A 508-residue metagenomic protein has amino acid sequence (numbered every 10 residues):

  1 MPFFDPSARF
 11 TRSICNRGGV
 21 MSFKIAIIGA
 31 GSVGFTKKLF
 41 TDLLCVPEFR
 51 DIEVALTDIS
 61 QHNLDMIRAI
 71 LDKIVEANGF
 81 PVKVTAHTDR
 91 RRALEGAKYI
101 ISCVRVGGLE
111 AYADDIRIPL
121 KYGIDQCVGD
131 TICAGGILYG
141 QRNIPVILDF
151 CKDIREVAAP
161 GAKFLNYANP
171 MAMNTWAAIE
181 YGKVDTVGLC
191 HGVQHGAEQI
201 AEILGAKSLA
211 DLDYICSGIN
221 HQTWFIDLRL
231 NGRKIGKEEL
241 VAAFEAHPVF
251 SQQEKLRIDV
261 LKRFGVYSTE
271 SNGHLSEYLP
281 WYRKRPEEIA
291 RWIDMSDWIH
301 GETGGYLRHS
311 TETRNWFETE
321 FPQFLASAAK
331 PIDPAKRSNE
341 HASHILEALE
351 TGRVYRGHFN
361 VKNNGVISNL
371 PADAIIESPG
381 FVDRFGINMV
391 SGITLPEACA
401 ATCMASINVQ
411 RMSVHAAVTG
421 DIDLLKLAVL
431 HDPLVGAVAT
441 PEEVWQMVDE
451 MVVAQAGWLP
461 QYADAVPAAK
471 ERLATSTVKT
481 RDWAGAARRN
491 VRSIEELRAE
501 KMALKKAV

Functional and structural regions predicted by a protein language model:
F3-V20: Short, Lys/Arg-enriched N-terminal segments with co-localized hydrophobic residues within the first ~10-30 amino acids
I25-V54: N-terminal Rossmann-like dinucleotide-binding module
E48-D72: NAD(P)-binding Rossmann-fold cofactor-contacting core
D72-E76, E156, W176-T186, E202-A206 (+3 more regions): Short, surface-exposed basic-aromatic patches at helix termini and helix-loop junctions that form
K83-G96: Short acidic low-complexity segments
E110-Y181: Rossmann-fold NAD(P)-binding glycine/threonine-rich loop
F150-N231: Internal, well-ordered domain-core segments that constitute the primary functional module of diverse proteins
G205-K505: Long, compositionally biased stretches enriched for glycine and/or charged residues
